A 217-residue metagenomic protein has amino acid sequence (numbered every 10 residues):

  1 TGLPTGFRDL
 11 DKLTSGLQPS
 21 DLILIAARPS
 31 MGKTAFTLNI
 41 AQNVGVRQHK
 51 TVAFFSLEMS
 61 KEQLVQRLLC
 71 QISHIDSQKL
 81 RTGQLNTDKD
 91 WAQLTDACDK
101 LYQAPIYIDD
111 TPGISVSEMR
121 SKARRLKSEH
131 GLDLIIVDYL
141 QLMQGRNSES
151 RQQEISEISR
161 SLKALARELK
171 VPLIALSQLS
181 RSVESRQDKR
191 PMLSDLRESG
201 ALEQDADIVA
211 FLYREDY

Functional and structural regions predicted by a protein language model:
T1-S20: Pre-Walker A segment
K12, N39, N43-G131, G145: Cytosolic-facing regulatory segments adjacent to core modules
Q18-I23, K50: Pre-Walker A (Motif I) flank of P-loop NTPase domains
A26-A27: The Walker A (P-loop) glycine that initiates the GxxxxGKT/S ATP-binding motif of P-loop NTPases
S30: Walker A (P-loop) phosphate-binding loop of P-loop NTPases
K33: Conserved lysine of the Walker
E154-Y217: Phosphate-binding/switch region of NTP-binding enzymes
